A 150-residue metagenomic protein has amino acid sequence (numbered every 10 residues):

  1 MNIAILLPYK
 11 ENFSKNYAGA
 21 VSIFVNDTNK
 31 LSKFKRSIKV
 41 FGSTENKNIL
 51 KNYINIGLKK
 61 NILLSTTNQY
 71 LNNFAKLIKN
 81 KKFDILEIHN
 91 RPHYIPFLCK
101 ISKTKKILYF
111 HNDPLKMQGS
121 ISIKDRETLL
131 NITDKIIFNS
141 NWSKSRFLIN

Functional and structural regions predicted by a protein language model:
M1-I3: Extreme N-terminal starter segment of soluble prokaryotic enzymes
L7-N16, I23-T66: N-terminal strand-loop element at the rim of the active site of nucleotide-sugar-dependent glycosyltransferases
K35, F83, K103, I132-D134: Short, well-ordered alpha-helix to beta-strand connector turns
N46, P92-Y94, W142-K144: Alpha-helix capping/helix-boundary segments
N61-I85, I95, S120-I121: An amphipathic, basic-hydrophobic alpha-helix
I88-Y94, F110: Short His-centered aromatic/hydrophobic patch
K106-L108: Hydrophobic faces of well-ordered beta-strands that scaffold small-molecule active sites in alpha/beta enzyme cores
G119, R126-E127, I132-N150: A short, active-site helix/loop in glycosyltransferases that binds the activated sugar's phosphate group
